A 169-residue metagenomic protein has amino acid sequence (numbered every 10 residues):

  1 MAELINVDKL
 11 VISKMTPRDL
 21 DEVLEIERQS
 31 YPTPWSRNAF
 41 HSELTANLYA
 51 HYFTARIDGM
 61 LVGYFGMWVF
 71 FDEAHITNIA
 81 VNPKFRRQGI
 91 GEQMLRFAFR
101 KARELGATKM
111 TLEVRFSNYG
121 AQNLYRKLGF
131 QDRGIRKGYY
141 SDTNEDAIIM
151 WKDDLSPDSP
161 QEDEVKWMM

Functional and structural regions predicted by a protein language model:
I5-N6, V11-K84, L95-K101, L105 (+2 more regions): Acetyl-CoA-dependent GNAT
N82, R86, E113-S117, D142: Residue-level recognition of the GNAT/N-acetyltransferase active site
R87-R100, N123-K127: Conserved acetyl-CoA-binding loop-helix of GNAT-fold acetyltransferases
Q88, R136-K137, I148, D153-L155: Acyl-donor (CoA/ACP) binding surface of acyl/acetyltransferases
L95, N118-A121, G138-T143: Short glycine/proline-centered loop/turn elements that form peptide/ligand docking sites
A102-E113, R136: Conserved GNAT acetyl-CoA-binding A-motif
E113, R126, Q131-I148: Conserved catalytic-core motifs of GNAT/GCN5-like acyltransferases
